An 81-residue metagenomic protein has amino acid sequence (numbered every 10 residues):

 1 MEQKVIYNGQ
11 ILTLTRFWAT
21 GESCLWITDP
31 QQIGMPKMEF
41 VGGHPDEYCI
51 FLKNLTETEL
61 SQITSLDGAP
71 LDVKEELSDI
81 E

Functional and structural regions predicted by a protein language model:
E2-V5: Short coil-to-beta transition motif at edge beta-strands of beta-rich domains
T15-G68: Acidic, low-complexity, intrinsically disordered interaction modules
L77-E81: Short acidic DE-rich linear segments
